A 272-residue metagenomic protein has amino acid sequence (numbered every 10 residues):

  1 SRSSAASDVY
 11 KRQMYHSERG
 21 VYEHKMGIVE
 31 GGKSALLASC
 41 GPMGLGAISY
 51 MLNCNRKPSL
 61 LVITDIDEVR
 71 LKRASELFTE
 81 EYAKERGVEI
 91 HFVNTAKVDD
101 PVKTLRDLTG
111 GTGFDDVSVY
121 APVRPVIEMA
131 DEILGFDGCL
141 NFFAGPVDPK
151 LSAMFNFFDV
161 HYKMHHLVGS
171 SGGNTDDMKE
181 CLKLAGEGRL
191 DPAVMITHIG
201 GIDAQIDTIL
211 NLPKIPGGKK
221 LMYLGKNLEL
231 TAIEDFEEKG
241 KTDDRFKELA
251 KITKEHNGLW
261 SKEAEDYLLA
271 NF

Functional and structural regions predicted by a protein language model:
S1-A6, Y10: Single conserved hydrophobic/aromatic residue that forms the stacking wall/gate of nucleotide- or nucleobase-binding
M14, V21, D99-T104, E128-E132 (+1 more regions): C-terminal hydrophobic helical "lid"/dimerization subdomain of Rossmann-like NAD(P)H-dependent oxidoreductases
G20-S34: Short helix-loop-beta connector
C40, I48, L52-I127: Adenosine-nucleotide cofactor-binding segment
M43: Hydrophobic/small residue at the entry helix of a nucleotide-binding pocket
C54, E132-F136: Conserved helix-to-beta-strand junction in the class I
S59, G138-C139: Glycine-centered, small-residue-biased loops immediately flanking beta-strands in adenine/cofactor-binding cores
A144-M164: Rossmann-fold NAD(P)-binding glycine/threonine-rich loop
